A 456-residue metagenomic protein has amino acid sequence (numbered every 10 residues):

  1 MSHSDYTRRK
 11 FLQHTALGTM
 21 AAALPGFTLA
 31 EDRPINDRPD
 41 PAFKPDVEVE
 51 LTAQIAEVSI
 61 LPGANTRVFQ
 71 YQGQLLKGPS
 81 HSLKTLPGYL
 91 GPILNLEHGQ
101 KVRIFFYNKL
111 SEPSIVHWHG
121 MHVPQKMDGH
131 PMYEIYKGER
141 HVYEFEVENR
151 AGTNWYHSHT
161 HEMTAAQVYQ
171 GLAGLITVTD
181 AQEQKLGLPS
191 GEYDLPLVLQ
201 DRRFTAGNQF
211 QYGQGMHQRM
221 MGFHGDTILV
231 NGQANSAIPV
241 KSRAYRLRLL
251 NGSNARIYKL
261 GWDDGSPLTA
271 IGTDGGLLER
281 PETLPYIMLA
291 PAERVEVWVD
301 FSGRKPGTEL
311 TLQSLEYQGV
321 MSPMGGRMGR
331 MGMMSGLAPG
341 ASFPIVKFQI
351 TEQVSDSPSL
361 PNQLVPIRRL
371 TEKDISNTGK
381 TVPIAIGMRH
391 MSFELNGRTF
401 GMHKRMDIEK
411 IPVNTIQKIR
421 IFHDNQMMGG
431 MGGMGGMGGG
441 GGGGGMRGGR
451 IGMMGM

Functional and structural regions predicted by a protein language model:
M1-K10, L17, A21: N-terminal secretory signal peptides
S4-Y6, T15-A16, L29-S302, Q318-V320 (+3 more regions): Histidine-centered copper-binding motifs that mark active-site loops of extracellular/periplasmic copper enzymes
L229-Q233, F400-R405: A Trp-anchored, charged/polar loop motif used as the substrate-binding/catalytic surface of acyl/ester-handling
Y258-L260, T308-T311, M321-P323, F393-N396 (+3 more regions): Extended hydrophobic-aromatic, low-complexity segments
S314-L315: Hard-cation-handling environments
P383, M388-M391, K404-G435, G455-M456: C-terminal substrate/ligand-recognition segments
M434-M456: Long intrinsically disordered, low-complexity regions that are acidic and Ser/Thr-rich
